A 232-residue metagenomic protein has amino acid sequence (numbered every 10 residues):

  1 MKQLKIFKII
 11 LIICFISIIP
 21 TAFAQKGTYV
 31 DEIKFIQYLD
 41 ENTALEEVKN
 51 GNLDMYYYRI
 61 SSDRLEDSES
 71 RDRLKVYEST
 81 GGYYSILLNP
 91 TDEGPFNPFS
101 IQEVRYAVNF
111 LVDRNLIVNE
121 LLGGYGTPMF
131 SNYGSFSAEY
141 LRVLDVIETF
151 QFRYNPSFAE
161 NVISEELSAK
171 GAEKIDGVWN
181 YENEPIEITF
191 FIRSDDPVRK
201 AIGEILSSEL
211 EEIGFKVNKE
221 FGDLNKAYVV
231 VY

Functional and structural regions predicted by a protein language model:
K5, P20-D40, D67-G82, K174-D176: Aromatic-rich, solvent-exposed beta-strand/loop patch
I9-I18: Bacterial N-terminal signal peptides
Q25-D31, Q102, P156, E160-T189: Immediate post-signal peptide segment of exported/extracytoplasmic ligand-binding proteins
V30-Q37, A44, M55, P185-R193 (+1 more regions): Short, well-ordered beta-strand elements
A44-L45, P95, V104-R105, K226-V231: Short, hydrophobic alpha-helical packing/hinge segments within bilobed ligand-binding/sensory domains
E47-V48, L53-Y57, L65, E211-Y232: Periplasmic binding protein-like
G81-A107, L111, E120-L121, R193: A bilobed periplasmic-binding-protein/Venus flytrap-type ligand-binding module shared by bacterial periplasmic
P128-K174, S194-K200: Structural transition elements
